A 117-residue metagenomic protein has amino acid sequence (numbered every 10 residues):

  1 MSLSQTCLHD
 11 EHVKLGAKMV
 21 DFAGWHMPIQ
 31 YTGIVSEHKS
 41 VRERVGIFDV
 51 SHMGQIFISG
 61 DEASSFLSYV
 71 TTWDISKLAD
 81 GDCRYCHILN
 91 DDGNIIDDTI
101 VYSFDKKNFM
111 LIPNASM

Functional and structural regions predicted by a protein language model:
M1-M117: Basic, glycine/lysine-rich polyanion-binding surfaces/domains
